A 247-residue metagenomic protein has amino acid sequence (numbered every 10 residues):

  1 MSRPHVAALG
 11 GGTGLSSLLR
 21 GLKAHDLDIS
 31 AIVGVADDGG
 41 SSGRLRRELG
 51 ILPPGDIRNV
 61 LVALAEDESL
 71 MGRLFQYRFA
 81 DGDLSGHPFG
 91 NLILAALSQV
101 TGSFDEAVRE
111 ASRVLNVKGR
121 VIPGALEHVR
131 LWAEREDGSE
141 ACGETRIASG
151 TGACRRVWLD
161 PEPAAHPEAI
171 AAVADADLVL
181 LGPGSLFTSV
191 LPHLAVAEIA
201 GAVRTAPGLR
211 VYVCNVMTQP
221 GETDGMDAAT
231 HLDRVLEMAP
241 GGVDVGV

Functional and structural regions predicted by a protein language model:
M1, A172, A195-A206: Catalytic-core regions built around general acid/base machinery
M1-G55: Gly/lys/ser-thr-rich phosphate-binding loops in alpha/beta enzymes that coordinate phosphoanhydride or phosphate groups
L27, T205-R210: A short helix->loop->beta-strand "cap" motif at the edges of active sites that frequently abuts
A36-A153, V157: Electropositive, gly/pro-rich neighborhoods at or near active sites that engage anionic ligands
R156-A172, L194-A195: Active-site glycine-rich loop that binds ribose-phosphate moieties when present
A176: An anion/phosphate-binding loop that grips the pyrophosphate of nucleotide cofactors and donors
L186-V196: Glycine/threonine-rich flexible loop motifs
G225-V247: C-terminal functional extensions of proteins
